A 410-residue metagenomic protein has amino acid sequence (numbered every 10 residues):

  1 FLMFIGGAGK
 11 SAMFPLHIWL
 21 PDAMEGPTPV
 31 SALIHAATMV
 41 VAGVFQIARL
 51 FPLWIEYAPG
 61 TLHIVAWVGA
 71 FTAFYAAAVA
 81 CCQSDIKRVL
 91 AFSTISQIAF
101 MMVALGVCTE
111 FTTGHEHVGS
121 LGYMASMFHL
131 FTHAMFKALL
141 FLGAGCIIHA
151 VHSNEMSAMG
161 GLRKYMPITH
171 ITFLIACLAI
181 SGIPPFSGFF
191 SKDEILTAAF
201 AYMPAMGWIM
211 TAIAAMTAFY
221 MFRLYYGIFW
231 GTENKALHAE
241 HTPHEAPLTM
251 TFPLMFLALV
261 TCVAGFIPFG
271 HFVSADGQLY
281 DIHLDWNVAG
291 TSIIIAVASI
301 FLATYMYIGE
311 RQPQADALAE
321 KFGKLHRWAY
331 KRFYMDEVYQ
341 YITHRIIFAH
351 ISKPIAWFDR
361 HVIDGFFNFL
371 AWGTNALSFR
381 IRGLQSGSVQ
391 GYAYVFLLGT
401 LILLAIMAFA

Functional and structural regions predicted by a protein language model:
F1-T242, V260, F266: Hydrophobic transmembrane alpha-helices and their helix-loop junctions in integral membrane proteins
F4, Q46, F173-L174, L254-A264 (+2 more regions): Hydrophobic alpha-helical transmembrane segments of multi-pass integral membrane proteins
L20, V151-G160, I228-H244, L279-Y280 (+4 more regions): Alpha-helical transmembrane segments
A77, V103-L105, L174-C177, A303-Y307 (+2 more regions): Structural signal for membrane-spanning alpha-helices in multi-pass inner-membrane proteins, emphasizing helix cores
K137-L139, A215-L224, I295-D316: Hydrophobic alpha-helical membrane-embedded segments
A176-I180, P253-P268, R332, I347-P354 (+1 more regions): Hydrophobic alpha-helical membrane-insertion segments
P243-L302: Hard-cation-handling environments
G270-V288, I308-A410: Aromatic-capped, Gly/Pro-kinked transmembrane alpha-helices
